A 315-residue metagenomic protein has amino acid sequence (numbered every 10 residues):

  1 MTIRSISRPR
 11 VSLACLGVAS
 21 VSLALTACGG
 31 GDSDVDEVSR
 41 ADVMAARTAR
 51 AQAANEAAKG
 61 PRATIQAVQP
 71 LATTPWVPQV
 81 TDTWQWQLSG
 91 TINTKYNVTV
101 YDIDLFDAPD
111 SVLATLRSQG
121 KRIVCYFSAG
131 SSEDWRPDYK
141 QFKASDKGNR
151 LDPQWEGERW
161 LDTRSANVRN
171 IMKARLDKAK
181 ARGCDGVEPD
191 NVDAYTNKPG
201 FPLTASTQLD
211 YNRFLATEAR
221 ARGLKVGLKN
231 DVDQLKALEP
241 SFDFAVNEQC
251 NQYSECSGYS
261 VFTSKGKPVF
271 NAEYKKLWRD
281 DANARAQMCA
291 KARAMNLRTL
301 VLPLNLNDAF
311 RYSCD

Functional and structural regions predicted by a protein language model:
T2, V35, Y96: Conserved, well-structured beta-alpha core segment at the onset of a catalytic domain
T2-C15: Bacterial N-terminal signal peptides that target proteins for export
I6-S7, Q52, K59, Q234: Intrinsically disordered and other compositionally biased segments
G17-S22: Hydrophobic helical h-region of N-terminal Sec-dependent signal peptides in bacterial secretory/periplasmic proteins
A24-A27: C-terminal motif of bacterial Sec signal peptides marking the signal peptidase cleavage site
G29-D32: Bacterial signal peptide processing site
D36-L71: Post-signal peptide N-terminal segment of mature Sec-exported envelope proteins
A58-D315: Glycan-processing catalytic domains of CAZymes
